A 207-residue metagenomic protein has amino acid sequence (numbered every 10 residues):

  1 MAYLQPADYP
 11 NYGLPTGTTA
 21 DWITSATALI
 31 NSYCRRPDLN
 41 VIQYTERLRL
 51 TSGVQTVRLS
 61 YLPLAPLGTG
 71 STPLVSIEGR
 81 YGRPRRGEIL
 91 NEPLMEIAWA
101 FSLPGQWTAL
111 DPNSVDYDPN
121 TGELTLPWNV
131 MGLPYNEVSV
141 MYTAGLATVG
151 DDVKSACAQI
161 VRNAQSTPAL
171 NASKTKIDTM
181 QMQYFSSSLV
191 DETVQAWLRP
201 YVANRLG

Functional and structural regions predicted by a protein language model:
M1-G207: Divalent metal-cofactor coordination and adjacent catalytic microenvironments
